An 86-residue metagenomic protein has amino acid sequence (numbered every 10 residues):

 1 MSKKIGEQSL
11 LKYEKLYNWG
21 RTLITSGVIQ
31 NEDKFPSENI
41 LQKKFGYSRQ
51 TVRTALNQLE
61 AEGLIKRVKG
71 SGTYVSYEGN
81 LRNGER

Functional and structural regions predicted by a protein language model:
M1-Y47, N57, A61, K66 (+1 more regions): Extreme N-terminal segment that seeds HTH/winged-HTH DNA-binding domains in transcriptional regulators
T51: Residues in the helix-turn-helix
T54: Base-recognition residues in the alpha-helical recognition helix of bacterial helix-turn-helix
G72, N83-R86: Short N-terminal signal/transit or membrane-insertion segments and the immediately adjacent low-complexity/disordered
V75-S76: Conserved active-site beta-strand element of glycosyltransferases/polysaccharide synthases
